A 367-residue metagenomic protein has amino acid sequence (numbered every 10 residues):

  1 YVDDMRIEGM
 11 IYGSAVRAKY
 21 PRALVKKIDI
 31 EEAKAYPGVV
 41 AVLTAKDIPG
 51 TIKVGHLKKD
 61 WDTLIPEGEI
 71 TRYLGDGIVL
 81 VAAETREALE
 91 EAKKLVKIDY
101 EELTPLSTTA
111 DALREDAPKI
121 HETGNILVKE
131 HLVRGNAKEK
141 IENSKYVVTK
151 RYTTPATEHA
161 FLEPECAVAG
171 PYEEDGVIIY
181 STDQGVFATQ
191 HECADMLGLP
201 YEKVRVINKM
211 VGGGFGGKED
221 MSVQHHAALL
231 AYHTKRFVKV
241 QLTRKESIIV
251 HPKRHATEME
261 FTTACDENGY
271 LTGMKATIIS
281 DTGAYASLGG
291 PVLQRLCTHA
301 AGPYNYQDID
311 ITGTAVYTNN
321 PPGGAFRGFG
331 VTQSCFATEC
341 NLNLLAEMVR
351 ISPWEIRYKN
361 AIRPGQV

Functional and structural regions predicted by a protein language model:
Y1-V128, V147-K150, H233: Flexible, low-hydrophobicity surface segments
A15-L43, L80-D99, A167-T234, P291-H299 (+1 more regions): Alpha-helical support elements that line or immediately flank enzyme active sites and cofactor-binding pockets
A41-K46, Y73, V148-K150, I179-S181 (+4 more regions): General beta-strand structural signal in soluble alpha/beta enzymes
L43-D76, A112, A188, R205-H226 (+4 more regions): Short, surface-exposed loop/turn segments at secondary-structure boundaries that line and modulate
I70-R72, V81, E158-F161, G170 (+1 more regions): Replace "in large, NTP-powered and nucleic-acid-processing enzymes" with "in large, NTP-powered factors and other
G77, A83-T85, K235-G283: Phosphate/diphosphate-binding loops
E115-L197, R363-V367: Helix-loop-helix junctions that connect adjacent transmembrane helices in secondary transporters/permeases, recognized
I126-A167, A256-C340: Glycine-rich loop/linker segments at domain edges
